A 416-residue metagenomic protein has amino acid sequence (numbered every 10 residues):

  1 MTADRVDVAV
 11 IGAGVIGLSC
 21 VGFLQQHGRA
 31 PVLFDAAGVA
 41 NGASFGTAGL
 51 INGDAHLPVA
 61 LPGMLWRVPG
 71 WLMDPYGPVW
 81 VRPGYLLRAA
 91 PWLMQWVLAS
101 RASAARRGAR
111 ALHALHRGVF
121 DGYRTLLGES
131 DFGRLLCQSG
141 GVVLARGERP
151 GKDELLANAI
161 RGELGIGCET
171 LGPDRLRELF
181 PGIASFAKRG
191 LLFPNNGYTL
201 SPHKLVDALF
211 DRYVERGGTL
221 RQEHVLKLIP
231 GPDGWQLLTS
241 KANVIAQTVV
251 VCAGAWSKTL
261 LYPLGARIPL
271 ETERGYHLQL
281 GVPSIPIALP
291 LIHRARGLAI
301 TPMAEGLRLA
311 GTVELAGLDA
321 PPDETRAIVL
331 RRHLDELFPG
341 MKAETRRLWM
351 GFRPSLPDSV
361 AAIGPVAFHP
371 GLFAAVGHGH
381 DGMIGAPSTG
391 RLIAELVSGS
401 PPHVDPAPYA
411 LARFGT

Functional and structural regions predicted by a protein language model:
V6-L33: N-terminal Rossmann-like FAD-binding beta1-loop-alpha1 element of flavoenzymes
Q26-G46: Glycine-rich FAD pyrophosphate-binding loop
A48-G172: Dinucleotide-binding Rossmann-like beta1-alpha1 core, especially the glycine-rich loop that anchors the ADP
G49-L50, A55, V59-A99, I229-W235 (+1 more regions): Active-site substrate-recognition segment that forms the wall of the catalytic cavity or substrate channel
R107-F120, V143-D153, L192-D211, P321-R326 (+1 more regions): Short beta-strand to alpha-helix junction loop
K152-L164, I183-Q247: Helical element adjacent to the flavin cofactor pocket in flavoenzyme catalytic cores
C168, A295, E336-T416: C-terminal catalytic lobe of FAD-dependent flavoproteins
